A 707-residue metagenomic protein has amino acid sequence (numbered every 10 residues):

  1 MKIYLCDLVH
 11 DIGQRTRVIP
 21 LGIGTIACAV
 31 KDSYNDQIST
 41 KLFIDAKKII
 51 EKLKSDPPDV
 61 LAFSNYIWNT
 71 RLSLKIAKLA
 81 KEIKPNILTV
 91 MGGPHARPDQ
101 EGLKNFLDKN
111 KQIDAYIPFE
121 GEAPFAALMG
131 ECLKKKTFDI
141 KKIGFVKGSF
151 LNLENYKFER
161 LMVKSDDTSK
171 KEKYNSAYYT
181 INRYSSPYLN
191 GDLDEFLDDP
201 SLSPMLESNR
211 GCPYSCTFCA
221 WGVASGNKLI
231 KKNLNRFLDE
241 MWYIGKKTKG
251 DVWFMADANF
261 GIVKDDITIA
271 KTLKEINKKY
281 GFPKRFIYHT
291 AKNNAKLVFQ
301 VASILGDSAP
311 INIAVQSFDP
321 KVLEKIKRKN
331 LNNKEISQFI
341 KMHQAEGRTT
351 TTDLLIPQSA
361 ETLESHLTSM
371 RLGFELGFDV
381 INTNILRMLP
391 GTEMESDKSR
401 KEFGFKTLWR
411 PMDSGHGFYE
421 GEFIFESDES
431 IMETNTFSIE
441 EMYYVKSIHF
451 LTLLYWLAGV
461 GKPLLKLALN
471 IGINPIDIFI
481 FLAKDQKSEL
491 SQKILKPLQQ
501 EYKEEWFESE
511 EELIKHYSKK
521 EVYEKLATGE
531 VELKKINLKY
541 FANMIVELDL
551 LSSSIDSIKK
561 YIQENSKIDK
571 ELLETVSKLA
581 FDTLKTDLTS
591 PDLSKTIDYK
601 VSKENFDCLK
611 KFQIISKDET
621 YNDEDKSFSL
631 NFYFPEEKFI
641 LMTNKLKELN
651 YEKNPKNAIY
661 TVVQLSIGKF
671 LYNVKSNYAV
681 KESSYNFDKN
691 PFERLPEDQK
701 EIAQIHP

Functional and structural regions predicted by a protein language model:
M1-C6, I12-G13, V60, T89-V90 (+1 more regions): Conserved SAM/AdoMet-binding glycine-rich loop
K2-L5, Q37, K54-D59, E429-P707: Radical SAM enzyme core and accessory elements
I12-I23: Glycine- and acidic-residue-enriched helix-capping/strand-helix junction motifs
I12-Q14, D99-E101, Y214, V263-D265 (+4 more regions): Flexible glycine/acidic-rich beta-alpha junction loops that bind and position SAM and/or redox cofactors in anaerobic
Q37-K173: Glycine-rich beta-alpha loop elements in corrinoid/cobalamin-binding modules across cobalamin-dependent enzymes
P57-P58, G250, F378-D379: Proline-aspartate-enriched helix->loop->beta-strand connector
L103-L107, V301, S359-E375: Catalytic cores of alpha/beta
L197-N235: Canonical Radical SAM [4Fe-4S] cluster-binding loop centered on the CxxxCxxC motif and its immediate flanking residues
